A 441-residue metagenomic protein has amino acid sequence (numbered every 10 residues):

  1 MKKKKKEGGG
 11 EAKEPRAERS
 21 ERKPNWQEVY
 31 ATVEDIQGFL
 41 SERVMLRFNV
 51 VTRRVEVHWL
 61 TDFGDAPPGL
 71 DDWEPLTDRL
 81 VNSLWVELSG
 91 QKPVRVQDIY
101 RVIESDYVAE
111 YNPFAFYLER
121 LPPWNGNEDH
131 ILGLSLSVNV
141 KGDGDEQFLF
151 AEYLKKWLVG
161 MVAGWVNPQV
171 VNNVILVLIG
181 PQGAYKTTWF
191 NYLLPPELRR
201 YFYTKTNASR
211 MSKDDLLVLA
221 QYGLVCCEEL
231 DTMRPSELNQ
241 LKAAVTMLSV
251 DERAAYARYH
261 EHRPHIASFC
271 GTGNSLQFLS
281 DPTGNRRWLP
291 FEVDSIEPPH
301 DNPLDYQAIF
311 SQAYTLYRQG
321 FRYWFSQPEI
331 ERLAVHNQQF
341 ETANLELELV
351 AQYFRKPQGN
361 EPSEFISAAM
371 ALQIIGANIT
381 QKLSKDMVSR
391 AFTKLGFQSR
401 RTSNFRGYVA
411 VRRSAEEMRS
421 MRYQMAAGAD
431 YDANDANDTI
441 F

Functional and structural regions predicted by a protein language model:
M1-N127, D145-F148, I379, L383 (+1 more regions): N-terminal nucleic-acid engagement/recognition segments and initiation subdomains in replication, restriction
S105-A220: P-loop NTPase catalytic core of nucleic-acid-dependent motor ATPases
D215-A220, A254-T272: AAA+/SF3 P-loop NTPase mechanochemical coupling elements
G223-V245, L279-G284: Conserved AAA+/SF3 P-loop NTPase catalytic/coupling segment centered on the Walker-B
L238-E261: Conserved catalytic/switch belt of AAA+ P-loop NTPases
L279-P298: A short helix-turn-beta junction within AAA+ P-loop NTPase domains corresponding to the substrate/partner-engaging
S295-Y306, S363-F441: Positively charged interface segments
Q319-P362: Conserved alpha/beta core segments of nucleic-acid transaction machinery
